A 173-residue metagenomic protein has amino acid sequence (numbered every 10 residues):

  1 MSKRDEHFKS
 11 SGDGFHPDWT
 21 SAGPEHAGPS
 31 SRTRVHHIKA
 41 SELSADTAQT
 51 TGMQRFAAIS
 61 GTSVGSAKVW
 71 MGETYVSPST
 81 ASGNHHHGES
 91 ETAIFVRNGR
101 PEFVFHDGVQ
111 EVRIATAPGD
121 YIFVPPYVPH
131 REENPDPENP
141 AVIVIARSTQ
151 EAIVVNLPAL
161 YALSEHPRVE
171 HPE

Functional and structural regions predicted by a protein language model:
M1-K68, G83, A159-E173: A short, N-terminal "cap"/entry segment at the start of jelly-roll beta-barrel domains of the cupin/DSBH fold
Q54-R55, I59-S60, G72-G88, P126: Conserved short histidine dyad/triad with adjacent acidic residue
V64, E89, G108, P137-E138: Short strand-connecting beta-turns/loops that link adjacent beta-strands
V64-A67, V76-T80, G99-E102: Short, charged/polar surface micro-motifs in flexible loops or helix N-caps
M71-T74, A93, F123, E138-L157: A short hydrophobic beta-strand segment most commonly corresponding to one strand of the jelly-roll/cupin
E73, H86, F105-D107, N134 (+1 more regions): Residue-level recognition of conserved beta-strand positions in structured domain cores
S77, T116-D136, A146-S148: Conserved metal-binding segment of the jelly-roll/cupin
A81, H87-P118, V128: A short beta-strand-loop-beta hairpin characteristic of the jelly-roll/cupin
